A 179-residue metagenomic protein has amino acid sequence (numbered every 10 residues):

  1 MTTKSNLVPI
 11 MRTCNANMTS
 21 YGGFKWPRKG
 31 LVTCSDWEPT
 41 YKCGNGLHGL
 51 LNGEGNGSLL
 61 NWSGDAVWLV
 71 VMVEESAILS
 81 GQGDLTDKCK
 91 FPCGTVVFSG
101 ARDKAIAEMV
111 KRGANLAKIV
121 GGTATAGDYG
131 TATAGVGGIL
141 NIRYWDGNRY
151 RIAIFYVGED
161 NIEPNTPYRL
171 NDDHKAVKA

Functional and structural regions predicted by a protein language model:
M1-A179: Short, glycine-biased loop/turn motifs at secondary-structure junctions and in low-complexity Ser/Thr/Pro-rich termini
